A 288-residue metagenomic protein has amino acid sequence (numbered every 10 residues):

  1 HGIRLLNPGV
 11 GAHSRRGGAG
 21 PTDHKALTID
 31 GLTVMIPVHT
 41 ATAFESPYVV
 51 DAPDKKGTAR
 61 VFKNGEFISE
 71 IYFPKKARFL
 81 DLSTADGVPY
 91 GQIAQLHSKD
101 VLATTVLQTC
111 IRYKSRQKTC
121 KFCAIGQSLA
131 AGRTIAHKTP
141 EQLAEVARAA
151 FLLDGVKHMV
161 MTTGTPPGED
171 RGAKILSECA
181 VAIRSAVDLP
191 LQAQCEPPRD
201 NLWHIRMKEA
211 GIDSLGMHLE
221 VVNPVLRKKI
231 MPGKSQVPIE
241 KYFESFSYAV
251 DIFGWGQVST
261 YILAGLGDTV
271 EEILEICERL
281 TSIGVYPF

Functional and structural regions predicted by a protein language model:
H1-K63, F67, Y248, I252 (+1 more regions): Auxiliary Fe-S-binding modules of radical SAM enzymes
G2-M35, A85-Q127, E141, R148-A149 (+2 more regions): N-terminal pre-triad scaffold of radical SAM enzymes
T33-T119, G126-I135: N-terminal [4Fe-4S]-dependent radical SAM core
D100-V106, K157-M159, L191-A193, L215-M217 (+2 more regions): Hydrophobic faces of well-ordered beta-strands that scaffold small-molecule active sites in alpha/beta enzyme cores
T104-L176, R199, I205, V221-N223 (+1 more regions): Conserved mixed alpha/beta catalytic, RNA-binding, or beta-rich assembly cores of soluble enzyme, regulatory
A144-A147, L176-V181, H204, F243-V250 (+1 more regions): Generic structural signal for well-ordered alpha-helices, preferentially at hydrophobic/aromatic core positions
L153-I239, S247: Conserved SAM/AdoMet-binding glycine-rich loop
D213-L219, N223, E240-F288: Conserved C-terminal portion of the radical SAM core fold that forms the substrate/S-adenosylmethionine-binding
